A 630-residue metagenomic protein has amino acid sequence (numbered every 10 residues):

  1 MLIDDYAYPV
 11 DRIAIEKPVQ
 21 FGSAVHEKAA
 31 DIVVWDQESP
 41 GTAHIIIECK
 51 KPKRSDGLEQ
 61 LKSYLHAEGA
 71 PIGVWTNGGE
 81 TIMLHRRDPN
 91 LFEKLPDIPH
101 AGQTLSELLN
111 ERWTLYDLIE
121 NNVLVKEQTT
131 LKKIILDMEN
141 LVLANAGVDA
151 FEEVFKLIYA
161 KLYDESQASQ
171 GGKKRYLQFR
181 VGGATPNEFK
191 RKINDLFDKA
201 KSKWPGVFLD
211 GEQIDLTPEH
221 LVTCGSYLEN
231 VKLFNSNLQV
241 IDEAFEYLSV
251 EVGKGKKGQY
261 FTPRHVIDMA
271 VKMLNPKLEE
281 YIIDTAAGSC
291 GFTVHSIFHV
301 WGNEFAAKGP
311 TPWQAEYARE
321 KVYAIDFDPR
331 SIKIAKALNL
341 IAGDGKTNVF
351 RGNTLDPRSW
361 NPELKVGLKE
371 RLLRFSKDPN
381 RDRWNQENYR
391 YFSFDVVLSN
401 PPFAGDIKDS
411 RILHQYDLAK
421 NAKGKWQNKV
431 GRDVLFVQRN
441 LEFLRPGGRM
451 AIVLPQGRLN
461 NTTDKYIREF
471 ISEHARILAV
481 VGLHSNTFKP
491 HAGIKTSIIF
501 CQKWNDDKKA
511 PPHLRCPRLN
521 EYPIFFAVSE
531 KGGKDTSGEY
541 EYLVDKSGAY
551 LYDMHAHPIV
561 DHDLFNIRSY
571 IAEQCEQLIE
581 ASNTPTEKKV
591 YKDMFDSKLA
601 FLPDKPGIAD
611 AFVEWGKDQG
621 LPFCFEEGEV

Functional and structural regions predicted by a protein language model:
M1-I72, G79-L118: A short, conserved, highly charged catalytic patch centered on acidic carboxylates
A30, A43, A70, E279 (+2 more regions): Local beta-strand N-terminus motif with an aromatic residue
G69, N275-K277, R445: Short conserved AdoMet
I72-K199, L621-V630: Charged, often flexible domain-edge or linker segments that flank or initiate folded functional domains
M138-E139, V240-H265, V271-L274: Class I SAM-dependent transferase core
F155, Y159-E251: Long recognition/docking surfaces used for binding and targeting
Q259-D382, E387-V396, A404, P455-G457 (+2 more regions): Conserved S-adenosyl-L-methionine
E363-V366, E370-V630: A conserved structural/catalytic subdomain of Rossmann-like adenosyl-cofactor enzymes
